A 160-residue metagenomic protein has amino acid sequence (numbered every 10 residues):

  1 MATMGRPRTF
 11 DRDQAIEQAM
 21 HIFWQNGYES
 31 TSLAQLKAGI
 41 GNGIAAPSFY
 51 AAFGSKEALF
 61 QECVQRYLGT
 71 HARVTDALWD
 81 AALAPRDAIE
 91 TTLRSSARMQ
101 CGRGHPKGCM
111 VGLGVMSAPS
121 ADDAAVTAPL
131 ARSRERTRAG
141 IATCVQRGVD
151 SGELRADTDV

Functional and structural regions predicted by a protein language model:
M1-F10: N-terminal intrinsically disordered/low-complexity leader segments
A2, Q14, I22-E62: Helix-turn-helix
D11-M20, L36, C63-Y67, H71 (+1 more regions): Generic hydrophobic, amphipathic alpha-helix propensity
G39, R66, T70-L78, S95 (+3 more regions): Solvent-exposed, charged/polar functional surfaces in cytosolic regulatory/catalytic domains
E62, T75-K107, V160: Hydrophobic alpha-helical connector segments
A72, D87-T91, P106, D123-D150: Amphipathic alpha-helical packing segments from all-alpha helical-bundle domains
G152-V160: Short, intrinsically disordered, charge-balanced linker/junction segments flanking boundaries in proteins
